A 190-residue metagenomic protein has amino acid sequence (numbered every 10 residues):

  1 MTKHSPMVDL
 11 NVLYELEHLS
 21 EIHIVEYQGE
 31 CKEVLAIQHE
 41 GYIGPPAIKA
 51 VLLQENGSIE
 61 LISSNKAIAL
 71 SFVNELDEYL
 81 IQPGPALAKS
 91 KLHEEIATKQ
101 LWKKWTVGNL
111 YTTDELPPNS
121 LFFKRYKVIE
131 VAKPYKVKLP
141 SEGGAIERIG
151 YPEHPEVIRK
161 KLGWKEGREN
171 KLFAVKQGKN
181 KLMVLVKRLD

Functional and structural regions predicted by a protein language model:
M1-D190: SAM-dependent transferase fold signal centered on methyltransferase-like domains, encompassing both Class I
